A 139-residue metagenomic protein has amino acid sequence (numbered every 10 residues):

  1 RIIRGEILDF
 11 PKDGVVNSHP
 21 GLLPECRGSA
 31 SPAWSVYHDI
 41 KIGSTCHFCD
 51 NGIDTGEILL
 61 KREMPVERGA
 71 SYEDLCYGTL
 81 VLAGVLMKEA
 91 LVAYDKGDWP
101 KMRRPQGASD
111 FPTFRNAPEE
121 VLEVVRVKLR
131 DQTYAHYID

Functional and structural regions predicted by a protein language model:
R1-A117, V121-L122: Donor/substrate-binding cores of folate-linked one-carbon enzymes
F111-D139: Acidic, Ser/Thr-rich low-complexity intrinsically disordered segments
